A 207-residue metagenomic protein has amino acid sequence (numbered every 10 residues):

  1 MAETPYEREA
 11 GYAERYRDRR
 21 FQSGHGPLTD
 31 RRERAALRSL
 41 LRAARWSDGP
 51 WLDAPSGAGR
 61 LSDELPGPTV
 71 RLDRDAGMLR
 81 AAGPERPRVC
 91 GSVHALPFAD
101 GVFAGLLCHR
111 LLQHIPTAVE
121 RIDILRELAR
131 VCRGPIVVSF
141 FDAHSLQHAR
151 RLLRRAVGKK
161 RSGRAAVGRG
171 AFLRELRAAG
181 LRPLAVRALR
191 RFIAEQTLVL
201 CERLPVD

Functional and structural regions predicted by a protein language model:
M1-R45: Conserved class I S-adenosyl-L-methionine
L52-A95: Class I SAM-dependent methyltransferase SAM/SAH-binding core
L107: A conserved beta-strand element that flanks and buttresses the S-adenosyl-L-methionine
R110-H114: Short catalytic micro-motifs in class I SAM-dependent methyltransferases
I122-G134: A short glycine-rich, Lys/Arg-flanked "PGG" loop and its adjoining helix->strand segment in the class I
R133-F141: Conserved beta-strand signature within the Rossmann-like core of class I S-adenosyl-L-methionine
H144-S162: Short, glycine-/aromatic-enriched active-site segment of Class I SAM-dependent methyltransferases
G163-G180: Short alpha-helix
